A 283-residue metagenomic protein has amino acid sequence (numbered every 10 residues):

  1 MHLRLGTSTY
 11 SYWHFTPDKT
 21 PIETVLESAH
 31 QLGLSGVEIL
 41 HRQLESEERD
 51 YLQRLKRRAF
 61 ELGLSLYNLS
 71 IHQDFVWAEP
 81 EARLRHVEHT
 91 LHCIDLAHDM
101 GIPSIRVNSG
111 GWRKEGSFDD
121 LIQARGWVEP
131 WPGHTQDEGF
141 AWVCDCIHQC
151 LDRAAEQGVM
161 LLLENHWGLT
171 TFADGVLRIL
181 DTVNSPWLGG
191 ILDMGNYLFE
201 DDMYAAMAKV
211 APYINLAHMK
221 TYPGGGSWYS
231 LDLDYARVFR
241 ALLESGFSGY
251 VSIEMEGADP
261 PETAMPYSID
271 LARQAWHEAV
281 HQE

Functional and structural regions predicted by a protein language model:
M1-G33, E45, F60, H86 (+5 more regions): Histidine-acidic metal/acid-base catalytic patches
S35-R42, S70-A78: Glycine-/proline-rich flexible loop or hinge segments
E38, N68-S70, R106, L162 (+2 more regions): Conserved beta-strand positions in the central sheet of alpha/beta enzyme cores
E38-F60, G110-G116: Glycine-rich, proline-tolerant flexible connector loops at the mouths of alpha/beta enzymes
Q43-L44, Q73, G111-W112, G168-L169 (+1 more regions): Conserved beta-strand edge residues that scaffold enzyme active sites
R58-S65, W77-G189: Active-site acidic/histidine proton-transfer and metal-coordination neighborhood in alpha/beta enzyme cores
D74-E79, R113-G116, F199-E200, P223-S227: A short acidic, helix-capping loop that chelates divalent metal ions and anchors anionic groups
